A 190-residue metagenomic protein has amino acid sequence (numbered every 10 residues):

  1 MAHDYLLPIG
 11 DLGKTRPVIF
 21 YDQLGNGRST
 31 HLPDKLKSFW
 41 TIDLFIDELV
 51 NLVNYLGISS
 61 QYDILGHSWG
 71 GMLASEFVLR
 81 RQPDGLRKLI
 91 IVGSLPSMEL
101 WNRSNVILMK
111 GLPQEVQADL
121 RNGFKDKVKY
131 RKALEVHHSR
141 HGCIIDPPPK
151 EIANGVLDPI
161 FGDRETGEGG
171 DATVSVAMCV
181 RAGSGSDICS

Functional and structural regions predicted by a protein language model:
M1-S38, L52-V53: Conserved HGGG/HGGXW glycine-rich cap/lid loop of the alpha/beta-hydrolase fold
Y5-L6, T30-P33, L100-N105, P149-K150: Short aromatic-enriched loop/helix-cap "lid" or pocket-rim segments at secondary-structure transitions that line
G10-G13, D84, I188-S190: Short, conserved loop/helix-junction motifs that constitute active-site signature segments in enzyme catalytic cores
F20-Y21, W69, A182: Tryptophan-centric aromatic hotspots in well-structured domains and transmembrane helices
D43-Y62: Conserved acidic catalytic loop of the alpha/beta-hydrolase fold
S59-S104: Conserved hydrolase catalytic core segment
L86-V128: Flexible "cap/lid" loop of the alpha/beta hydrolase fold
A118-I188: Alpha/beta-hydrolase
